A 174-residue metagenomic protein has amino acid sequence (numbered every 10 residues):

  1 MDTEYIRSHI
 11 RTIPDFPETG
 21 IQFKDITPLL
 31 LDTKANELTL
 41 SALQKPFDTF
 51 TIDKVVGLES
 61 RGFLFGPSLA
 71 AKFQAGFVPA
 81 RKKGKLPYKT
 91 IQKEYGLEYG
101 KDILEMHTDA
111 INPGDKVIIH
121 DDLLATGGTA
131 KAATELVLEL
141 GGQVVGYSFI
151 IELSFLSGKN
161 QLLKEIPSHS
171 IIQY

Functional and structural regions predicted by a protein language model:
M1-Y174: PRPP-associated nucleotide enzymes
